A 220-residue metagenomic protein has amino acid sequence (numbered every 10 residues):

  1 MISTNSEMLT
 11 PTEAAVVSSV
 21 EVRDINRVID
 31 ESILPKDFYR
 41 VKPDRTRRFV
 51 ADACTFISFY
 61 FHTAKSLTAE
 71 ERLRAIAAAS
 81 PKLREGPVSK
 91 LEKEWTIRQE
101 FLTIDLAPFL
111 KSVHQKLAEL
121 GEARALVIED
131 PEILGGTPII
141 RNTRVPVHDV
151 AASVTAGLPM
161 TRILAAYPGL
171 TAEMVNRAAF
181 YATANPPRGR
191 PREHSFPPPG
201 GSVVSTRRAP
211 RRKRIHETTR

Functional and structural regions predicted by a protein language model:
M1-N5, F59-P131, P138-R141, A156 (+2 more regions): Basic Lys/Arg-rich amphipathic helical interaction modules
S3-I25: Polyanion-binding surface elements
A15, L164-A165: The alpha-helix within a helix-turn-helix
V28-S32, A53, F61, V154 (+1 more regions): DNA major-groove recognition helix of helix-turn-helix
K36-H62: Short helix-start
T55-F56, P146-D149: Pre-recognition alpha-helix immediately N-terminal to the DNA-recognition helix within helix-turn-helix or winged-helix
V150, I163-L164: Short alpha-helical segments in extracytoplasmic peptidoglycan/chitin-binding modules and envelope-associated proteins
